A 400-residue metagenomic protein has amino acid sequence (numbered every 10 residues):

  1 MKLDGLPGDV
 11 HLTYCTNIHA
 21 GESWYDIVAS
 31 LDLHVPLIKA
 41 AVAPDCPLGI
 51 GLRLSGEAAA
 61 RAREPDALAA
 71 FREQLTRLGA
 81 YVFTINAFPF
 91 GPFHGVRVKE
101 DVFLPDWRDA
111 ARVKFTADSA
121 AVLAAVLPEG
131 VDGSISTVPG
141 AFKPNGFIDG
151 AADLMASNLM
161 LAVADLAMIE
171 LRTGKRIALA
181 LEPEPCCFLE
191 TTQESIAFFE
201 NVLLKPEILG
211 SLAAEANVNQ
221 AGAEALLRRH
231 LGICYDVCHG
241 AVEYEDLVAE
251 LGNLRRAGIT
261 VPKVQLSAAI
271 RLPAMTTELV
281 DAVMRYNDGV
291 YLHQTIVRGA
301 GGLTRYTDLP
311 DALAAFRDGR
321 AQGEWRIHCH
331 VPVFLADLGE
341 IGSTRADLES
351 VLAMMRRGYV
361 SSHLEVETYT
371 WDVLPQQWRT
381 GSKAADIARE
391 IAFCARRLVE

Functional and structural regions predicted by a protein language model:
M1-G130, S134, L161-A164, A225-C234 (+2 more regions): N-terminal pre-domain/capping segments
K2-L3, V96-G232, V242: Active-site acidic/histidine proton-transfer and metal-coordination neighborhood in alpha/beta enzyme cores
N17-H19, R53-E57, A87-F90, V138-F142 (+5 more regions): Active-site beta-loop-alpha junctions enriched in small/polar residues
A59-R61, P185-E194, C238-E250, L272-A274 (+1 more regions): Active-site glycine- and acidic-residue-rich loops that bind and position anionic ligands or nucleotide-like cofactors
A80-F83, A87, D101-F103, V126-V131 (+11 more regions): Positively charged, amphipathic and often flexible ligand-engagement surfaces
F198, L212-L226, V237-E250, R255-T276: Catalytic core of soluble alpha/beta enzymes
E250-V333: Aromatic-lined glycan-binding groove of carbohydrate-active enzymes
G299, T304-E400: Flexible, acidic glycine-rich loops studded with aromatic residues
